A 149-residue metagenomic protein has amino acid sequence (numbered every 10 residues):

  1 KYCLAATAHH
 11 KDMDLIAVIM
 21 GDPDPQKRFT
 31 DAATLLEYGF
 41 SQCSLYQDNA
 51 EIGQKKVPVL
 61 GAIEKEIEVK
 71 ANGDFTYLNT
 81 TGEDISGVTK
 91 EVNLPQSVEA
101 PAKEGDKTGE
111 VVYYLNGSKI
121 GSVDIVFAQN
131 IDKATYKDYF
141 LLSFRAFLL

Functional and structural regions predicted by a protein language model:
K1-L149: Domain-terminus/edge residues, biased toward the C-terminal soluble/receptor-binding domains of extracytoplasmic
